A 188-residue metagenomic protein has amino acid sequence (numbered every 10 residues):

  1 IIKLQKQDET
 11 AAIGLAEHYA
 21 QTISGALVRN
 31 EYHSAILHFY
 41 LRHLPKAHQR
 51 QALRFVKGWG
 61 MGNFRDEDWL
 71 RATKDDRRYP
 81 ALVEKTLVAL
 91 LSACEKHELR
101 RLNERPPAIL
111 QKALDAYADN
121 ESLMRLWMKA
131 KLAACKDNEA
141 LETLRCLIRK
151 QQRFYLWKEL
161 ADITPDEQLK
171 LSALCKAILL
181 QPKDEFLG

Functional and structural regions predicted by a protein language model:
I1-L4, G14-E17, Q21-H97, A118-K129 (+2 more regions): Amphipathic alpha-helical repeat scaffolds of TPR domains
Q7-I23, H48-D68, R100-L114, D137-R149 (+1 more regions): Alpha-helical repeat scaffolds
